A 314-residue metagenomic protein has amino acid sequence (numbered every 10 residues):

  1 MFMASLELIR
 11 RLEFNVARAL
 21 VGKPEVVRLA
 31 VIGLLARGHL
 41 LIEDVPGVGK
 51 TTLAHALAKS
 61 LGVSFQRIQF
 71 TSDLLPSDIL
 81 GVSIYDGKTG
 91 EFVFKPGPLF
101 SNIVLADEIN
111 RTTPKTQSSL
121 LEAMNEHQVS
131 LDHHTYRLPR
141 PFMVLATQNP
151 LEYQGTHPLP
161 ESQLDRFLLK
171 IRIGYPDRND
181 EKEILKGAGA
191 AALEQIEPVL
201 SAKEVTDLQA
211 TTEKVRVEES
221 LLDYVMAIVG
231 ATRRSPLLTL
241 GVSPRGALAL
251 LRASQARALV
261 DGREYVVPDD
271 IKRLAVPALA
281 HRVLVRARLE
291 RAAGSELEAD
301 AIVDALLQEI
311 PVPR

Functional and structural regions predicted by a protein language model:
F2-M3, R234-R314: C-terminal engagement/docking regions of AAA+ P-loop ATPases
A4-V48: Pre-Walker A (pre-P-loop) alpha-helix and adjacent loop at the N terminus of AAA/AAA+ ATPase modules, a conserved
L29-I32, Y85-L105, H134: Conserved alpha-helical scaffold flanking the Walker A/P-loop in AAA+ ATPase domains
V31-T71: Walker A/P-loop
D44, D107-E108, S119: Walker B catalytic acidic pair
V45, I79, T147: P-loop (Walker A) phosphate-binding loop of NTP-binding proteins
S60-K88: AAA+/P-loop NTPase substrate/partner-engagement loops
D86-E91, T112-T116, M124-V215, Q255-R257: Canonical AAA+ ATPase core
